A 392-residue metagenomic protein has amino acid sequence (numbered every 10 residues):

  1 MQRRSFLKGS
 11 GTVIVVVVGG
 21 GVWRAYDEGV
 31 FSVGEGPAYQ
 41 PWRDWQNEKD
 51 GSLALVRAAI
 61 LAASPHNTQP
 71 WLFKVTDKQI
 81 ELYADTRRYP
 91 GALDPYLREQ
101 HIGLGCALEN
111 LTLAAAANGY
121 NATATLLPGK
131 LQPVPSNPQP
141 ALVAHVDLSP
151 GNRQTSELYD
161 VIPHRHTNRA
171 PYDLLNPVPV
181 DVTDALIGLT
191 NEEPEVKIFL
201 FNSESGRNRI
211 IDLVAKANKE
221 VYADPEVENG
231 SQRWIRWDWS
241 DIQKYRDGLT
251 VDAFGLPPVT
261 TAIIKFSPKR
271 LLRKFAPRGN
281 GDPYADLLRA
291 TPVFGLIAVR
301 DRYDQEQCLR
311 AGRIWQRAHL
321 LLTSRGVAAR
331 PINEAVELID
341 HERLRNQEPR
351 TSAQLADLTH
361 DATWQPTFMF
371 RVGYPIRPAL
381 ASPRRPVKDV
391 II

Functional and structural regions predicted by a protein language model:
Q2-I392: Acidic, surface-exposed loops and disordered segments
